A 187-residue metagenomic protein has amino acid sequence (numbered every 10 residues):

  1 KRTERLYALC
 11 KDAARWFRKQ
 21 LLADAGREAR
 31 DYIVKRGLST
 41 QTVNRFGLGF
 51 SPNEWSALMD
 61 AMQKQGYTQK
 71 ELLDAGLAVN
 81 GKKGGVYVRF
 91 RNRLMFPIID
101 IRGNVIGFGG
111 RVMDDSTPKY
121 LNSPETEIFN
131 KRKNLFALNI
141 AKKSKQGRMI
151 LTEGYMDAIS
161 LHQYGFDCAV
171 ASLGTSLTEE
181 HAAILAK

Functional and structural regions predicted by a protein language model:
K1-R15, D31, E54-K187: Phosphate-handling DNA/RNA-contact segment within nucleic-acid enzymes
R2-T3, A8-N44: Non-catalytic interaction/clamp surfaces of large macromolecular machines
L21-L22, F46-S51, Y87: Conserved short loop/turn motifs at secondary-structure junctions
R36-G49, G165-T175: Short, well-structured beta-strand/strand-turn elements
